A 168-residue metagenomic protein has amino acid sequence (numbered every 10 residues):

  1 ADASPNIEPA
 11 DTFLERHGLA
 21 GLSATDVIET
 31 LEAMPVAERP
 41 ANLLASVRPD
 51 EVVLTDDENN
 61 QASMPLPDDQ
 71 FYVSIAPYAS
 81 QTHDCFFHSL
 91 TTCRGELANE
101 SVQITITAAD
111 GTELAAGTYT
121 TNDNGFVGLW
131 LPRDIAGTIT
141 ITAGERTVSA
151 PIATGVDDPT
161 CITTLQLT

Functional and structural regions predicted by a protein language model:
A1-T12: Short, low-complexity, disordered segments immediately C-terminal to signal peptides in bacterial exported proteins
A10-D69: N-terminal secretory signal peptides
M64-L66, F71-Y78, V156-T168: Extracellular beta-sheet/turn segments enriched in Thr/Pro/Gly and aliphatic residues
T82-Q103: Short, ordered, surface-exposed loop/turn motifs in non-cytosolic proteins
T112-N124: Short, acidic Ser/Thr/Gly-rich low-complexity loop/linker segments typical of extracellular and cell-surface proteins
T121-L129, I139: Glycine-centered loop-to-beta-strand initiation motif
I135-G144: A short, solvent-exposed beta-strand micro-motif common in secreted/extracellular proteins
E145-A150: Short acidic/polar inter-strand loop motif in beta-rich domains
